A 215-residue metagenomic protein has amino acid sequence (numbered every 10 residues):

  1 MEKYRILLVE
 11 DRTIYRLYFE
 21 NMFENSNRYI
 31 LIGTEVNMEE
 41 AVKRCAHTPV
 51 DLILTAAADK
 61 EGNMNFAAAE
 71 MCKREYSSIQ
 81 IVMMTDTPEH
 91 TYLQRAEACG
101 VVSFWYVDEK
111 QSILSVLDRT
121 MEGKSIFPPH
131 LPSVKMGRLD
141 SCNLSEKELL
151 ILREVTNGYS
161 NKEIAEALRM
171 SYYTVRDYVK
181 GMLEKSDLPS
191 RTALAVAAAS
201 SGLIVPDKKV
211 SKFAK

Functional and structural regions predicted by a protein language model:
M1-L131, A214-K215: N-terminal regulatory/sensing modules of transcriptional regulators
I6-V9, F19, I53, I81 (+4 more regions): Hydrophobic packing within well-folded, soluble alpha/beta domains
E70, R153, E166, E184 (+1 more regions): A cross-family signal for key residues in well-ordered alpha-helices that form functional helical elements
K124, Y159, G202-V205: A general structural signal marking secondary-structure boundaries and capping sites
I126-H130, E166, D207: Short, hydrophobic secondary-structure boundary micro-motifs
V134-T174, S200: Helix-turn-helix DNA-binding segment
G158-A193, K208: Recognition helix of helix-turn-helix DNA-binding domains
G202-K215: …primarily DNA-binding HTH/wHTH and HhH modules…
